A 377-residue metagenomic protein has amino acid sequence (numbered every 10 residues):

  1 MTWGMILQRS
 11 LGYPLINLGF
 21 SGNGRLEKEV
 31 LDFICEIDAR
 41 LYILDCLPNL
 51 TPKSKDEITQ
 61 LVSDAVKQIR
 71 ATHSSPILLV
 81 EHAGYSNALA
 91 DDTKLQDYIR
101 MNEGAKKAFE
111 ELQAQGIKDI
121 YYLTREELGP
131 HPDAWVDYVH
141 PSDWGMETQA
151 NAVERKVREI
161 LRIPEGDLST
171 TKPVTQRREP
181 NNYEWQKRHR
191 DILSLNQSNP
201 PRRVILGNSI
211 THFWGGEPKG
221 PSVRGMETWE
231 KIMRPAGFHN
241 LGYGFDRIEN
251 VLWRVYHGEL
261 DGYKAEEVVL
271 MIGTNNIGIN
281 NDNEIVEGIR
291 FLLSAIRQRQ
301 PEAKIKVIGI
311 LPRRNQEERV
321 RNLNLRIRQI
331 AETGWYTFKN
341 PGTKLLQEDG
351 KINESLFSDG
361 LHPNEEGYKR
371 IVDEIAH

Functional and structural regions predicted by a protein language model:
G4-F20, G225-A236: Mobile, glycine- and charge-enriched loop segments and immediately flanking short secondary-structure elements within
M5, R9, S63, K67 (+16 more regions): Solvent-exposed, polar/charged alpha-helical surfaces in well-ordered, non-transmembrane soluble domains, broadly
Q8-Y122, P130-P132, D137-G145, Q149 (+1 more regions): Catalytic cores of extracellular degradative/oxidative enzymes
P14-L18, L41-D45, P76-E81, Y121-T124 (+7 more regions): Structural recognition of the beta-strand scaffold that forms the well-ordered cores of secreted hydrolase catalytic
G24-A71, H82-N87, H212-R234, I248-A295 (+3 more regions): Oxyanion-hole/transition-state-stabilizing segment in secreted/luminal serine hydrolases and related acyltransferases
I37, T72-H73, G116, N199 (+3 more regions): A structural signal for short coil/turn segments at secondary-structure junctions
Y85-S169, R314-H377: Catalytic His-Asp segment of secreted/periplasmic serine-dependent ester chemistry enzymes
A150-L206, I210-K231, Q298, E332 (+1 more regions): N-terminal secretory targeting modules
